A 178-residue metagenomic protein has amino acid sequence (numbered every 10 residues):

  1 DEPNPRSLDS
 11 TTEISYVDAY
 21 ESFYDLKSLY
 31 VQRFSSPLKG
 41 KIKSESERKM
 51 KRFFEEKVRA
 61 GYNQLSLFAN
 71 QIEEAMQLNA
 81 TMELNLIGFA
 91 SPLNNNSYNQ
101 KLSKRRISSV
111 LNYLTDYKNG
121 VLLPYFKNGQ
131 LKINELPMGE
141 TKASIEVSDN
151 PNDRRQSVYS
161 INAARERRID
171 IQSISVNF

Functional and structural regions predicted by a protein language model:
D1-S7, T11, A75-T81, D116-F178: Periplasmic OmpA/Pal-like peptidoglycan-binding modules at the C-termini of bacterial envelope proteins
P5-S7, S91-N94: A short, flexible beta-alpha/helix-coil linker loop
R6-I87, L111, T115-K118: Periplasmic peptidoglycan-binding/anchoring modules of Gram-negative envelope and division proteins
I14-V17, K101-R105, D149-R154: Short secondary-structure boundary/capping segments
E55-N63, L93-R105: Soluble non-cytosolic domains of exported or imported proteins
L86-I87, S103, L136: Solvent-exposed beta-strand motifs enriched in subsets of small alpha/beta binding domains, especially certain
G88-A90, S175: Residues that form ligand- and interface-recognition hot spots within folded domains
R105-V110, R168-D170: Short, solvent-exposed alpha-helical surface patches in non-cytosolic proteins
